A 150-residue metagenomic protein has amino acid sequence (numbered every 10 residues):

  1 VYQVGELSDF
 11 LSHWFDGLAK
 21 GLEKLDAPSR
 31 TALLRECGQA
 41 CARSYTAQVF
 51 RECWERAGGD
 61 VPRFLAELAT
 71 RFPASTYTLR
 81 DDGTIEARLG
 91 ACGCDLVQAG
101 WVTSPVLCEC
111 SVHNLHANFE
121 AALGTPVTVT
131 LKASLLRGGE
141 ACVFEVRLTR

Functional and structural regions predicted by a protein language model:
V1-V106, V127-L131, L135, G139 (+1 more regions): N-terminal accessory segment detector
V106-G124: Active-site helix/loop of acyl-thioester processing domains in fatty-acid/polyketide metabolism, spanning hotdog-fold
